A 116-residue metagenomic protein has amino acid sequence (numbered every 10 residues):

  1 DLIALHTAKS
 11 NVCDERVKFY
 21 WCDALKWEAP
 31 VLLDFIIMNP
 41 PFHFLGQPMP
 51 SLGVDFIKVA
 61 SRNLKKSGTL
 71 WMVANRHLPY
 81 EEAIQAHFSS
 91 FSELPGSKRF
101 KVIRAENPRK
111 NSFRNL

Functional and structural regions predicted by a protein language model:
D1-L116: S-adenosylmethionine
